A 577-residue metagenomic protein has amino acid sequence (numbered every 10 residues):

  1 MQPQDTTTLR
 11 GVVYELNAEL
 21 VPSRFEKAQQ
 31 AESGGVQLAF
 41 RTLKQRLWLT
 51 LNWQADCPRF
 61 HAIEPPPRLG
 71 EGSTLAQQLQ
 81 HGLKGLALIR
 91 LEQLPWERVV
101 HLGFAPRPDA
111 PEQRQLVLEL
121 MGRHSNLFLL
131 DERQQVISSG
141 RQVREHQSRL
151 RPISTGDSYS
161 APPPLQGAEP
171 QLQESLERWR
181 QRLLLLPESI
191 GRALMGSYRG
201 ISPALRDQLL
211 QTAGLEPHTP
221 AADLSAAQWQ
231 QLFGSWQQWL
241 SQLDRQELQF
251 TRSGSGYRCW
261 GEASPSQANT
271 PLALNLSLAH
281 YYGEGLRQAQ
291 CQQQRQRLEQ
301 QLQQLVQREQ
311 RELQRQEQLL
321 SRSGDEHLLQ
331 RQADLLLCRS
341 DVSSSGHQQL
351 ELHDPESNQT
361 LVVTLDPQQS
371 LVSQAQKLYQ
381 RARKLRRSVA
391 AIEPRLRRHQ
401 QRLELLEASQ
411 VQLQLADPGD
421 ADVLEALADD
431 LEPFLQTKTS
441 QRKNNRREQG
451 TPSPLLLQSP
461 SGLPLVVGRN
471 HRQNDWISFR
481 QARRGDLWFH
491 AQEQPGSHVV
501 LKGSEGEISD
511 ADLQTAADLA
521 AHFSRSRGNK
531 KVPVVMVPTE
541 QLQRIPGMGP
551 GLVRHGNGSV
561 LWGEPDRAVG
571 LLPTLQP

Functional and structural regions predicted by a protein language model:
M1-P577: Extended, highly charged segments
